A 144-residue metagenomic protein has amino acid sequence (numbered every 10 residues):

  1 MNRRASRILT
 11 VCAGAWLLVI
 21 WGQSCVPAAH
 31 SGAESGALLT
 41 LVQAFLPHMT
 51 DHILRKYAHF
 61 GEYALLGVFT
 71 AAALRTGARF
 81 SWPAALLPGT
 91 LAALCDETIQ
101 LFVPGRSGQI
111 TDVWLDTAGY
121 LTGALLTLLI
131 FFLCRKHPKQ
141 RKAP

Functional and structural regions predicted by a protein language model:
M1-G67: "…centered on the first transmembrane helix and the immediately adjacent amphipathic helix/loop
R4-I8, G77-L86, Q109-I110: Membrane-helix interface segments
L9-T10, A85, L128, F132: Lipid interaction determinants
A13-I20, A84-L101: Small-polar-interrupted transmembrane alpha-helices in polytopic inner-membrane proteins
Q43, F69-A71, C95: Flexible "arm" and connector segments at domain edges
F60-G77, Y120-C134: Membrane-interfacial alpha-helical segments at the cytosolic side of multi-pass membrane proteins
A93-A118: Interfacial helix-loop-helix junctions of multi-pass membrane proteins
P138-P144: Short, charged juxtamembrane terminal tails flanking transmembrane helices
